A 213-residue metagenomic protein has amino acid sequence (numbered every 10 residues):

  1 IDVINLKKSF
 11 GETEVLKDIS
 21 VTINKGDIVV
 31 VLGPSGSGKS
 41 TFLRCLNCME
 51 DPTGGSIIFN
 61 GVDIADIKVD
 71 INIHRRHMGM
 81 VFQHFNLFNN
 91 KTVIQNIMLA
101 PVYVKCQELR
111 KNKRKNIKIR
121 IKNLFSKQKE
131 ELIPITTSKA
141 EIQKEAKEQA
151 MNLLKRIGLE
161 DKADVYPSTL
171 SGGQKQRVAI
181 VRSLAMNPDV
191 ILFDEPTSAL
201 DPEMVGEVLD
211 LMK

Functional and structural regions predicted by a protein language model:
N47: Helix-to-loop junction immediately C-terminal to a conserved catalytic motif
G55-D66: Conserved ABC transporter NBD signature motif
I64-G79, Y103, T137-E148: ABC ATPase NBD coupling module
V165, M186, D210: Conserved signature/switch motifs of ABC ATPase nucleotide-binding domains
Y166-L170, Q174: Conserved ABC ATPase signature
I191-D194: Catalytic Walker B motif of ABC-type/P-loop ATPase nucleotide-binding domains
